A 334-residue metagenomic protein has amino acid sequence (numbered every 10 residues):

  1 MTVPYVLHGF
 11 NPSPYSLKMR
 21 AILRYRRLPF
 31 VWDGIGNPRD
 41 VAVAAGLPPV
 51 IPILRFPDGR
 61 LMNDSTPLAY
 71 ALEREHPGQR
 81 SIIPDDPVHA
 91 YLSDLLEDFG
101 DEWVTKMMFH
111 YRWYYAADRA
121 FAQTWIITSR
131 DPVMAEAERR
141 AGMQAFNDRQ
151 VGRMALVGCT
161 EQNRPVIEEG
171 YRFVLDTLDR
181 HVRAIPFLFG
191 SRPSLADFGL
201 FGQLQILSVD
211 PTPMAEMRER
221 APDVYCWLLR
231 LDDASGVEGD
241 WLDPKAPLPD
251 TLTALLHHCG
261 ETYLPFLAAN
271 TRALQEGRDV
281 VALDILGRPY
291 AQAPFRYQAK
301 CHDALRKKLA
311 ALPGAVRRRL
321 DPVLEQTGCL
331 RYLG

Functional and structural regions predicted by a protein language model:
M1-E138, L188, S208, E261-G334: GST-like domain detector, emphasizing the conserved glutathione-binding G-site in the N-terminal thioredoxin-like
V88-L95, F99, V166-F173, T177 (+1 more regions): A non-catalytic, amphipathic alpha-helix used as a structural packing/dimerization or gating element in enzyme scaffolds
L92-E102, T177, F201-I206, R230-D233: Alpha-helical scaffold segments in carbohydrate-active enzymes
Y114, D118-E168: Divalent-metal (Mg2+/Mn2+/Ca2+)-assisted nucleotide/phosphate chemistry catalytic cores
M154-L188: Short N-terminal edge-element motif at the start of the domain
H181, Q203-V237: Short His-centered aromatic/hydrophobic patch
L188-S208: GST superfamily/GST-like fold recognition
D243-L264: Small-residue-rich helix-loop
